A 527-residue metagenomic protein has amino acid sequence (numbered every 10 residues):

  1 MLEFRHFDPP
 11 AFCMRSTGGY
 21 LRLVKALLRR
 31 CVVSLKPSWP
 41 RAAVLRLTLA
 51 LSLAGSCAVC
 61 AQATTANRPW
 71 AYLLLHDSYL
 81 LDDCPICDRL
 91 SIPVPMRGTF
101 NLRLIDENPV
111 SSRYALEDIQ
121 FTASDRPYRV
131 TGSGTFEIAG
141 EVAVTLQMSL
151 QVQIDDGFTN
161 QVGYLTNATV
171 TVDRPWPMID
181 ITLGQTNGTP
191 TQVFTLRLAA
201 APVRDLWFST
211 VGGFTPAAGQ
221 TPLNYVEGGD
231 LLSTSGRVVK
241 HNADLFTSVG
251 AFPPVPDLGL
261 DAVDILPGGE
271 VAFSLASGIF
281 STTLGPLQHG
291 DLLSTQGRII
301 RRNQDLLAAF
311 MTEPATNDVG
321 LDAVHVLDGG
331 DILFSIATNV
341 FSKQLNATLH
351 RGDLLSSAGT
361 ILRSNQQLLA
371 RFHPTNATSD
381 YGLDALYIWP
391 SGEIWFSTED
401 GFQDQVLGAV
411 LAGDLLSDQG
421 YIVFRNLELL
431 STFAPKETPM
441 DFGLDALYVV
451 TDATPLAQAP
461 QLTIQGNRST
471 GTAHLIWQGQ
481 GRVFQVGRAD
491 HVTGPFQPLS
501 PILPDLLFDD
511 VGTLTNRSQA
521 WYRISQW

Functional and structural regions predicted by a protein language model:
M1-A42: N-terminal secretory signal peptides that target proteins for export/translocation
V44-A58: Bacterial N-terminal signal peptides
Q62-N67, T195-R204, V450-Q465: Low-complexity, Pro/Thr/Ser/Gly/Ala-rich linker/spacer regions in secreted, extracellular modular proteins
T64-P109, V203-G212: N-terminal segment immediately downstream of the Sec signal-peptide cleavage site in secreted/extracellular proteins
I86-F194: Predominantly extracellular/secreted and cell-surface proteins with exposed, flexible low-complexity segments
T186-V193, E437-D445, T513-A520: Extracellular interaction modules
A201-P455: Sequence/structural signature of beta-propeller domains
P455-W527: Short, composition-biased motifs enriched in small/polar/acidic residues
